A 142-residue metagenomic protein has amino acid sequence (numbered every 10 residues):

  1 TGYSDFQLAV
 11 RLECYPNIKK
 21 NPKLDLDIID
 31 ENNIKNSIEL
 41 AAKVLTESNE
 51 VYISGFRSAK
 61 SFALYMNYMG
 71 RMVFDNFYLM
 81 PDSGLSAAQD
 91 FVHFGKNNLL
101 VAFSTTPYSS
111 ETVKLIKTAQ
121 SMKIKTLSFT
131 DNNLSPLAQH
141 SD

Functional and structural regions predicted by a protein language model:
T1-S37: HTH-adjacent hinge/linker in prokaryotic transcriptional regulators
Y15-N17, A41-A42, D90-F91: Short, flexible segments with low predicted structural confidence
N36-S48: Glycine-rich phosphate/diphosphate-binding loops that line cofactor/substrate pockets in enzymes
T46-S141: Glycine-rich phosphate-binding loops that contact phosphosugars or nucleotide phosphates
